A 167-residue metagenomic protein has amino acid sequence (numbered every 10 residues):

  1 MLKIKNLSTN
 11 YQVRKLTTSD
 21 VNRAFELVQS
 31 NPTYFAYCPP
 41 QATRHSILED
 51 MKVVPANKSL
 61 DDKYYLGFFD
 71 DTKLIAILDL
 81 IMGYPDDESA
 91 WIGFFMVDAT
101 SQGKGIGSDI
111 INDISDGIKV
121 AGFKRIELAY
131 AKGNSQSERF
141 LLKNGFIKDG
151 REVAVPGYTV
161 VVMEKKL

Functional and structural regions predicted by a protein language model:
I4-Y11, K15-V21, E26-T100, I111-D113 (+3 more regions): Acetyl-CoA-dependent GNAT
R44-H45, N134-S135, G157-Y158: Short secondary-structure capping/turn micro-motifs that flank functional sites
G103-S108: Glycine-rich acyl-CoA binding loop
I110, N134-S137: Conserved short alpha-helix immediately C-terminal to the canonical SAM/SAH-binding motif I of Rossmann-like
I118-A129: Conserved GNAT acetyl-CoA-binding A-motif
A129-A131, L142, I147-V162: Conserved catalytic-core motifs of GNAT/GCN5-like acyltransferases
